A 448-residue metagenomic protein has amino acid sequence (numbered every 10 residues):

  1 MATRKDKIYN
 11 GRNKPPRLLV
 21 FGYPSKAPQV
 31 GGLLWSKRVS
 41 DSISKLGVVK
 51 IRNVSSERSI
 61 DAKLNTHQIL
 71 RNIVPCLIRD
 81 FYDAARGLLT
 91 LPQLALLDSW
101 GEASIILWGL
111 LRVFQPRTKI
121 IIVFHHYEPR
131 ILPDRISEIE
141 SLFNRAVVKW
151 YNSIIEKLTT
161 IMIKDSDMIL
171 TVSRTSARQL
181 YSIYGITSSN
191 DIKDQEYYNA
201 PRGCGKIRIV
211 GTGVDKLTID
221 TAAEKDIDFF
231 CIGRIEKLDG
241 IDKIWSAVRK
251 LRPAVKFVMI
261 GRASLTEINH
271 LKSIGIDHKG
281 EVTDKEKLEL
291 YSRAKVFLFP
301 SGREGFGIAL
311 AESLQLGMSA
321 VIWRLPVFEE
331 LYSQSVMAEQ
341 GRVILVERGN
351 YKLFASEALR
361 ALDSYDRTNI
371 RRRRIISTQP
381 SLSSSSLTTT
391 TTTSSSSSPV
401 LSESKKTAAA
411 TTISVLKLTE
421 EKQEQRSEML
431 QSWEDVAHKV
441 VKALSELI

Functional and structural regions predicted by a protein language model:
L34, G349, D366-S381, V400-E446: A charged, aromatic-enriched C-terminal amphipathic alpha-helix characteristic of glycosyltransferases across folds
A85, V113-F114, E140-S141, R145-I169 (+1 more regions): Membrane-proximal helix-turn-helix segments that form the acceptor-binding/catalytic region of lipid-linked
L94-L96, L111-V147, L170: Active-site proximal beta-strand in glycosyltransferases
L170, T212-D239, W245-R249: Conserved donor-binding/catalytic core segment of Leloir-type glycosyltransferases
T266-K285: Nucleotide-activated donor-binding/catalytic signature segment of Leloir-type glycosyltransferases, i.e., the conserved
E289-A294: Short alpha-helical donor nucleotide-sugar binding micro-motif in glycosyltransferases
G302: Aromatic "clamp/platform" in nucleotide-sugar-dependent glycosyltransferases that forms part of the donor/acceptor
S319-I322, E329: Short hydrophobic beta-strand element within catalytic cores of glycosyltransferases and related nucleotide-activated
